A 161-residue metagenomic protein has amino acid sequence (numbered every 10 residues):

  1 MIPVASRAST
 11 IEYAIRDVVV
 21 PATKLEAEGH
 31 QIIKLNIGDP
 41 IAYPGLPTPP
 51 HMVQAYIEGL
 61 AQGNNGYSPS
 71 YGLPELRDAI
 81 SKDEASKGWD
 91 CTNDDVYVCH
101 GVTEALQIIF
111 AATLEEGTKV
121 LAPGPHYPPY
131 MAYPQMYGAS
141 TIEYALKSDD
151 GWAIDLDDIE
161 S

Functional and structural regions predicted by a protein language model:
M1-A8: Generic N-terminal amphipathic, Lys/Arg-enriched alpha-helix
V4, G63, S148-D150: Glycine-rich, flexible loop/turn motifs
S6, L60, P123-H126: Short linear sequence motifs
S9-G101, I108: N-terminal small-domain helix-loop-helix segment of the aminotransferase-like
D39, P74, T103, Y127 (+1 more regions): Residue-level detector of flexible, active-site-proximal loop/helix-junction positions within diverse enzyme catalytic
A105-L106, Y130: Short, hydrophobic alpha-helical packing/hinge segments within bilobed ligand-binding/sensory domains
A111-S161: PLP-dependent aminotransferase-like
